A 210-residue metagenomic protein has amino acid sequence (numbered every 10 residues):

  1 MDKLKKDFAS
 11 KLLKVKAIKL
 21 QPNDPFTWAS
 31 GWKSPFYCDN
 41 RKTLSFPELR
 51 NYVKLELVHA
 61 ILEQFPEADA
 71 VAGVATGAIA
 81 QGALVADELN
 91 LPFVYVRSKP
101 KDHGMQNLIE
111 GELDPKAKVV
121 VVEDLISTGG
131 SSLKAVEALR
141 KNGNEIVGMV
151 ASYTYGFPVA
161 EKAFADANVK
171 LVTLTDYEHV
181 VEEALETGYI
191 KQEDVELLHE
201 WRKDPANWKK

Functional and structural regions predicted by a protein language model:
M1-Q64: Active-site-facing substrate-recognition patch
D2-K14, E137-K210: PRPP-dependent phosphoribosyltransferase catalytic core
L57-D69, V136-N142: Phosphate/pyrophosphate-binding loops at sites that engage ATP/ADP/AMP, CoA/4′-phosphopantetheine, polyphosphate
Q64, G111-P115, A163: Solvent-exposed alpha-helices and their adjacent loops that cap or buttress functional pockets in soluble metabolic
P66-A75, V150: Short glycine-rich phosphate-binding loop at a beta-alpha junction
D69, A117, V147: Conserved acidic residues
G82-V120, T128-K134: Short, glycine/charge-rich flexible loops or terminal/linker lids adjacent to PRPP-binding catalytic cores
